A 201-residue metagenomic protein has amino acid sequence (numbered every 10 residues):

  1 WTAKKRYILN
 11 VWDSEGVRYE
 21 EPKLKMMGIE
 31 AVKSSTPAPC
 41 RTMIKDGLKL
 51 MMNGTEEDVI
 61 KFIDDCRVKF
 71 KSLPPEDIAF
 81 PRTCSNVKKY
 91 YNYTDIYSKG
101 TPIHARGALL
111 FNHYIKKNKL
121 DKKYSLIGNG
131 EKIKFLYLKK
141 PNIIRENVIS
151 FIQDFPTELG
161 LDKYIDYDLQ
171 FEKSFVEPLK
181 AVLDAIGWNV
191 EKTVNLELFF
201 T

Functional and structural regions predicted by a protein language model:
W1-T201: DNA-dependent DNA polymerase catalytic subunits
